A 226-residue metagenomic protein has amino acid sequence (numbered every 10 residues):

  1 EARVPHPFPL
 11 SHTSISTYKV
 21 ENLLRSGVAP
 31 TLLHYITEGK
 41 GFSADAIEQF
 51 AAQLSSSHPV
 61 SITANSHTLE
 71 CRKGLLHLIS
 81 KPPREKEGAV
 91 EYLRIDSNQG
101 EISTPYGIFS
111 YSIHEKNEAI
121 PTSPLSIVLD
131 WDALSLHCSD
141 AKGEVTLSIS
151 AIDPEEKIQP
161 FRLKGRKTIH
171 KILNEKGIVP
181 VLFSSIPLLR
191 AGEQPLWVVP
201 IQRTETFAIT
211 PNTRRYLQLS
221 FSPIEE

Functional and structural regions predicted by a protein language model:
E1-E226: AMP-forming adenylation/ATP pyrophosphatase catalytic core
